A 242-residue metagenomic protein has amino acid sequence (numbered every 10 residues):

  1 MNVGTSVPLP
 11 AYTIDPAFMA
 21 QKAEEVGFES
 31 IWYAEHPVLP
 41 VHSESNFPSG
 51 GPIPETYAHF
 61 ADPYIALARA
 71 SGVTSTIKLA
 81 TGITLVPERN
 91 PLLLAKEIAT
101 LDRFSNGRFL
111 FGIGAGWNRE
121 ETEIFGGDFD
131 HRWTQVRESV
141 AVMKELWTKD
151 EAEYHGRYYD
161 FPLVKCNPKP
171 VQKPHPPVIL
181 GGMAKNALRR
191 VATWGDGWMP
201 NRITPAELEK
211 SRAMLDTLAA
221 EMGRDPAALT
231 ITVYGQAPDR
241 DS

Functional and structural regions predicted by a protein language model:
M1-S242: Active-site-adjacent structural elements that line small-molecule/cofactor binding pockets in enzymes
